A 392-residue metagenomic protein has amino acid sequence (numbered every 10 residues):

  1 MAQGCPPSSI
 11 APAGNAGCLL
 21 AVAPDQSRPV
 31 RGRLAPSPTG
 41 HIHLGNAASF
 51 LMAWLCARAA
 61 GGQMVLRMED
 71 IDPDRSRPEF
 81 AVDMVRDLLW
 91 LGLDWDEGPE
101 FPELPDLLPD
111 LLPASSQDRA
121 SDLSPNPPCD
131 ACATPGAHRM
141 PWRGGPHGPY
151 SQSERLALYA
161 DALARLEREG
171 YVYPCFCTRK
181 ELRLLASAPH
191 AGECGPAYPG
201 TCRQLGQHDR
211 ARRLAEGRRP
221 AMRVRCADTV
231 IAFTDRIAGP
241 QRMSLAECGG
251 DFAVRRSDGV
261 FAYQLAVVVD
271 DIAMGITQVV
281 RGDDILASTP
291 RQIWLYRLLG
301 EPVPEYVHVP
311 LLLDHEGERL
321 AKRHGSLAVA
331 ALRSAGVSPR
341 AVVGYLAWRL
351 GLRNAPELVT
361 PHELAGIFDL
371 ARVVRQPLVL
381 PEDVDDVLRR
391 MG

Functional and structural regions predicted by a protein language model:
M1-H41, A59-M64, D106-H138, R212 (+3 more regions): Non-catalytic terminal extensions that flank enzyme cores
A2-G4, P12-H190, D283-D284, S288-E301: N-terminal Rossmann-like or analogous alpha/beta NTP/dinucleotide-binding catalytic cores that position adenine
A81, L156, A160, R179-L182 (+7 more regions): Alpha-helix initiation and N-capping motif
V85-L91, G192-C202, G325-A331, P361-A365 (+1 more regions): Short, structured secondary-structure boundary patches
D94, V172-Y173, A191-G192, H208 (+3 more regions): A general structural signal for well-ordered secondary-structure junctions
D96-G98, V303-Y306, R353-V359: Short, surface-exposed acidic
A131-T134, K180-A321, A328-R333, D385-G392: Active-site cores that bind ATP or allylic diphosphates and position pyrophosphate for catalysis
H147-A160, A164, A191, R218-D228 (+1 more regions): Short secondary-structure transition/capping segments
